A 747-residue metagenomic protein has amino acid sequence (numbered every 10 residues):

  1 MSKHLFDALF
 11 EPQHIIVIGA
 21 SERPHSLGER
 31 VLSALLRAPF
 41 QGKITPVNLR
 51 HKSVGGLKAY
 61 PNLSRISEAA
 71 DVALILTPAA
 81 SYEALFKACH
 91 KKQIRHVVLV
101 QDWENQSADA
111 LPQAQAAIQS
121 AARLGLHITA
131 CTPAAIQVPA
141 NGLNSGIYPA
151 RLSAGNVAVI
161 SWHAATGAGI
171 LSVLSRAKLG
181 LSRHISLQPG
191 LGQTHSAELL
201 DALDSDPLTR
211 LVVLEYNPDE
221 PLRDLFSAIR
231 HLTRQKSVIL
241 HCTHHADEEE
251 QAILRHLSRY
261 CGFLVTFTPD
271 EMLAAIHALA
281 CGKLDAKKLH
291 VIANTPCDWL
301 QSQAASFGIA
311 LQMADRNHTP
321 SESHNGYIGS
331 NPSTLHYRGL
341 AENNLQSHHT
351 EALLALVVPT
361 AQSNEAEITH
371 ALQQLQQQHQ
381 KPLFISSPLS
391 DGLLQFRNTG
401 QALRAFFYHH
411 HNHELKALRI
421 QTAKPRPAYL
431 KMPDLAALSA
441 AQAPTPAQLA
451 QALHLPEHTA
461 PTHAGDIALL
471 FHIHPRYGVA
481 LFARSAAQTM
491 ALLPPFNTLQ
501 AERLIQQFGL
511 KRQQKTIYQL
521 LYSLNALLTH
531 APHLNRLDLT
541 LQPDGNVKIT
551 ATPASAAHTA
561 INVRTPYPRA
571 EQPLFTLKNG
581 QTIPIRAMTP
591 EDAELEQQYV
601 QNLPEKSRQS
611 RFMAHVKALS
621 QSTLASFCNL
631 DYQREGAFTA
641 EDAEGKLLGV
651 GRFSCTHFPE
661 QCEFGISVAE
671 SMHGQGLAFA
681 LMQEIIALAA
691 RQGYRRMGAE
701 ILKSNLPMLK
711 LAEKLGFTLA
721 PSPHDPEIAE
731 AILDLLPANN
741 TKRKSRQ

Functional and structural regions predicted by a protein language model:
M1-G545: Catalytic-core regions of core metabolic enzymes, especially those transforming organic acids/acyl-group intermediates
A73, A341, A352-A355, A551 (+4 more regions): Small side chains
K283, H411-K416, A554-I561, A738-T741: Short, charged low-complexity linker/loop segments at the C-terminal edge of domains
A304, E367-I368, T550, A678-A680: Composition- and surface-driven signal marking solvent-exposed, interaction-prone regions in large proteins
R484, T552, S654: A short, well-structured catalytic beta-strand-centered motif of the EAL phosphodiesterase domain for c-di-GMP
N546-S555: Short, low-complexity, polybasic intrinsically disordered segments
A557-Q747: Long, contiguous binding/interaction regions
